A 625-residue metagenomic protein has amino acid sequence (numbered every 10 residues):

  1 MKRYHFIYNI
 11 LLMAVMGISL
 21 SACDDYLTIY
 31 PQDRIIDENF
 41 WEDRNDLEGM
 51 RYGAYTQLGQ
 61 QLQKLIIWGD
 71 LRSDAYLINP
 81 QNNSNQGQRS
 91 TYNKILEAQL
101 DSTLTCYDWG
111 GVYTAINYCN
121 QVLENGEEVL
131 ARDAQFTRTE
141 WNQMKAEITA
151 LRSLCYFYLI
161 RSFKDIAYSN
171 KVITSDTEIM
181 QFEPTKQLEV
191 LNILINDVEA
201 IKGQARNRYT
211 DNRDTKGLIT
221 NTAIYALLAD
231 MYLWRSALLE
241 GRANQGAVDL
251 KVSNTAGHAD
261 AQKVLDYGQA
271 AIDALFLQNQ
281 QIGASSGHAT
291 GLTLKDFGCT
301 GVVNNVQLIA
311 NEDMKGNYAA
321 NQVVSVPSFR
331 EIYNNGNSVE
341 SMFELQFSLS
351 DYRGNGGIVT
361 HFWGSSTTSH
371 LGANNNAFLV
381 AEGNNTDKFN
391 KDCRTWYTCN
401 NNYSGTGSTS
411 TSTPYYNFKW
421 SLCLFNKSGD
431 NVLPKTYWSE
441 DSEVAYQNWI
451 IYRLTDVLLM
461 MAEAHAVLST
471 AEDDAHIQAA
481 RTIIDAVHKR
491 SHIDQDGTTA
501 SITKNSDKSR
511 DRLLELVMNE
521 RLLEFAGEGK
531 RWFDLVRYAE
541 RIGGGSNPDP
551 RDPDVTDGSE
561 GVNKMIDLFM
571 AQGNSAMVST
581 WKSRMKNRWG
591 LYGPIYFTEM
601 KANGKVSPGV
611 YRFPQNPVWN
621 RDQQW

Functional and structural regions predicted by a protein language model:
K2-L11: Bacterial N-terminal signal peptides that target proteins for export
S19-A22: C-terminal motif of bacterial Sec signal peptides marking the signal peptidase cleavage site
D24-L27: Bacterial signal peptide processing site
E42-D46, R51, Y55, G59-L62 (+4 more regions): Elongated scaffold/linker segments in the mid-to-C-terminal portions of large proteins
R44-Q61, I66, N83-F163, E178-K216 (+4 more regions): Conserved, well-structured interaction surfaces
R152-S153, L228-A229, Y446-D494: Extended amphipathic alpha-helical segments enriched in small hydrophobics
I160-A167, W234-A243, V467-E472: Short coil/turn linking the two alpha-helices of tandem helical-hairpin repeats
D165-Q187, L238-D266: Short coil/linker segments at helix-helix boundaries
